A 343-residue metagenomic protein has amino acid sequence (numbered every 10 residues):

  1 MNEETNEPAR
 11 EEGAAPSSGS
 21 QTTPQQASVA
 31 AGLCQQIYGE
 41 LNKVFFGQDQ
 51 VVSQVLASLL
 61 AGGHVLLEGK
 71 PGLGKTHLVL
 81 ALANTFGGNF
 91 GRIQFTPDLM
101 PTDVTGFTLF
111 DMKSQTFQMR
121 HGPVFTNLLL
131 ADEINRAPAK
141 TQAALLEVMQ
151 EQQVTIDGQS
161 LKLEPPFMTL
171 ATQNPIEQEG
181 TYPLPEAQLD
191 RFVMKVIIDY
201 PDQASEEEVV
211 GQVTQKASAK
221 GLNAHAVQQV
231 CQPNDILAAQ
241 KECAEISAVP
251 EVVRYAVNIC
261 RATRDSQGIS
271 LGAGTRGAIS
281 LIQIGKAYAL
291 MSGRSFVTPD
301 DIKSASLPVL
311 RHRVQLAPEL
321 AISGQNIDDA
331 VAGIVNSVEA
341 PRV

Functional and structural regions predicted by a protein language model:
N2-E3, G13-T23, S28, T263-V343: C-terminal engagement/docking regions of AAA+ P-loop ATPases
A27-K70: Pre-Walker A (pre-P-loop) alpha-helix and adjacent loop at the N terminus of AAA/AAA+ ATPase modules, a conserved
Q54-A57, F110-L130: Conserved alpha-helical scaffold flanking the Walker A/P-loop in AAA+ ATPase domains
L59-T96: Walker A/P-loop
V65, L129, F167: Conserved beta-strand position immediately N-terminal to the Walker
G69, D132-E133, A144: Walker B catalytic acidic pair
K70, V104, T172: P-loop (Walker A) phosphate-binding loop of NTP-binding proteins
D111-T116, A137, T141, M149-I246 (+1 more regions): Canonical AAA+ ATPase core
